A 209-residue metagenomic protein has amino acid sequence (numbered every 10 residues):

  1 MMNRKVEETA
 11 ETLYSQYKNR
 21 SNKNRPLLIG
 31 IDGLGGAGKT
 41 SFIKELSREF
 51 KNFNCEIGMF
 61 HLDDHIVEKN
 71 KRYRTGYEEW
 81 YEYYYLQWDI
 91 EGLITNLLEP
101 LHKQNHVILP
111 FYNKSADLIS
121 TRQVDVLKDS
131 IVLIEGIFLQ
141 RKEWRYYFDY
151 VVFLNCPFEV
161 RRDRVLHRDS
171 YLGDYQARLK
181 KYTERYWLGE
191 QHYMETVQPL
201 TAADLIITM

Functional and structural regions predicted by a protein language model:
M1-I29: Extreme N-terminal, non-catalytic leader segments that precede Walker-type/kinase nucleotide-binding cores
G36: Walker A (P-loop) phosphate-binding loop of P-loop NTPases
K39: Conserved lysine of the Walker
F42: Hydrophobic positions on the alpha1 helix immediately C-terminal to the Walker A/P-loop
F53-N70: Short beta-strand-centered segment that lines the nucleotide-binding/catalytic pocket of NTP-utilizing
N70-A116: Conserved nucleotide-sensing/catalytic segment adjacent to the nucleotide-binding pocket in NTP-handling enzymes
L118-D169: ATP-dependent NMP and nucleoside kinases share a basic, alpha-helical "lid"
R141, Y171-M209: Small-molecule kinase domains that catalyze NTP-dependent phosphoryl transfer to phosphate-bearing small molecules
